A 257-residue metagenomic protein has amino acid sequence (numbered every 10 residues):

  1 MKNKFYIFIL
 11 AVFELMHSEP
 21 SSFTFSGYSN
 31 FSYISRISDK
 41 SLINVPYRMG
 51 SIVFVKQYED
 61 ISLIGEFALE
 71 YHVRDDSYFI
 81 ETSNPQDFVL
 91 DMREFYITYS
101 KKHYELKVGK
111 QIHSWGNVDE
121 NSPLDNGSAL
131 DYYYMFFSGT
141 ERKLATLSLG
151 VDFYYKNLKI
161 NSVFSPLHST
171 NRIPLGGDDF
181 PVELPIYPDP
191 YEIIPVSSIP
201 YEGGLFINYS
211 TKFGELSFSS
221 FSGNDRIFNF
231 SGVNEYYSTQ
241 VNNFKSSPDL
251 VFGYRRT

Functional and structural regions predicted by a protein language model:
I7-S18: Hydrophobic h-region of N-terminal signal peptides that target proteins for export in Gram-negative bacteria
E19-S38, K56, I61-G65: Transmembrane beta-strand segments of Gram-negative outer membrane beta-barrel proteins
Y28-N30, V45-S51, E66, D87-E94 (+3 more regions): Transmembrane beta-barrel architecture of outer-membrane proteins
K40-P46, S83-V89, G139-E141, I194-I199 (+1 more regions): Replace "Gram-negative outer membrane beta-barrel proteins" with "bacterial and organellar outer membrane beta-barrel
G50-K56, E94-Y99, L149-F153, L205-Y209 (+2 more regions): Residues on the lipid-exposed face of transmembrane beta-strands in outer-membrane beta-barrel proteins
Q57-F180: Outer membrane beta-barrel
R142-D225: Aromatic- and glycine-enriched pocket-lining scaffold segments that form the walls of small-molecule binding clefts
F206-T257: Long, internal scaffold/assembly segments composed of regular secondary structure
